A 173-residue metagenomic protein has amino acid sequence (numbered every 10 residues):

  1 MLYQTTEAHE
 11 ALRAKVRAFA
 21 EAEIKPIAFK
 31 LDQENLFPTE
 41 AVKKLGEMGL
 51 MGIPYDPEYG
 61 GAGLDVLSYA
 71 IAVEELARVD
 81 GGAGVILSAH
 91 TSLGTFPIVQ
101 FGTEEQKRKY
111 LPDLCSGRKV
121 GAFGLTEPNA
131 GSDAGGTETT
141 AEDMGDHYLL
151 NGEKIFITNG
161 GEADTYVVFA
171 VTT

Functional and structural regions predicted by a protein language model:
M1-A11: Intrinsic disorder at enzyme termini
P26-M48: Short secondary-structure junction/hinge motifs that connect adjacent elements
E47-R118, N159-T165: Internal helix-loop-helix
E58, L125-A130, I155-F156: Short, solvent-exposed loop/turn elements at beta->coil junctions and helix N-caps that rim active or binding pockets
G117-L125, F169: A short, Trp-centered hydrophobic/proline-enriched beta-strand micro-motif
N129-T137: Active-site-adjacent elements of ketosynthase-type condensing enzymes
T139-E142: A structural signal for short hydrophobic beta-strand segments in well-ordered beta-sheet cores
H147, N151-T173: A short core secondary-structure module
